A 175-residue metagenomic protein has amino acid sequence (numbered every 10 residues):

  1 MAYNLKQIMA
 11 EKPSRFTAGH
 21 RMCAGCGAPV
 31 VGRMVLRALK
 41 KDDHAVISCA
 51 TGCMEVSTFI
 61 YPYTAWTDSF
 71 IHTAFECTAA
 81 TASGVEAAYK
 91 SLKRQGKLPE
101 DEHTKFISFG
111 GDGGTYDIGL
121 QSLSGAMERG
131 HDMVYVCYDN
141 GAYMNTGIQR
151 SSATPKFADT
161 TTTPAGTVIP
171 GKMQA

Functional and structural regions predicted by a protein language model:
A2-Y135, Y143, I148-A158, V168: Cofactor-binding active-site loop characterized by glycine-rich and histidine/acidic residues
D139: ATP-dependent adenylation/pyrophosphate-handling site
T160-T163: Long, contiguous, structured domain-core segments that constitute the functional module of a protein
T167-A175: A structural motif
